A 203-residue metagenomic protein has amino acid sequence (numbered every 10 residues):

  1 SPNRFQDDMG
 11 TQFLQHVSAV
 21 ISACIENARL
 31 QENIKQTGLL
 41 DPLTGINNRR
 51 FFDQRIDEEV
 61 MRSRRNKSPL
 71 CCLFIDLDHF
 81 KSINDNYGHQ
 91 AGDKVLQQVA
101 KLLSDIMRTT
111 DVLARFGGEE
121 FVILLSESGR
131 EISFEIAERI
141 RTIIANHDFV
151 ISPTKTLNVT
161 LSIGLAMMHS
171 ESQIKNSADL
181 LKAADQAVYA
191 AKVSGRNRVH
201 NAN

Functional and structural regions predicted by a protein language model:
S1-Q15: Regulatory loop-to-helix N-cap segments in sensory/regulatory domains that couple ligand/signal detection
K35-Q54, I75-G88, Q97: Conserved nucleotide-binding and Mg2+-coordinating catalytic segments in signaling enzymes
R49-P69, A100-R108, S126: Short regulatory alpha-helical coupling segments that immediately precede and/or link into cyclic nucleotide signaling
R62, D105-T110, T142-T154, V188-A190: Short catalytic/binding micro-motifs of nucleotide second-messenger systems
A100-K101, I132-V150, A183-D185: Alpha-helical scaffold within the catalytic cores of cyclic-nucleotide enzymes
V112-R115: A short pre-motif secondary-structure segment
L124-S133, S152-T156, L161-L180: Catalytic strand-loop-helix junctions within cyclic-nucleotide turnover domains
F134, M168-N203: Catalytic-core segments of nucleotide cyclases and related cyclic-nucleotide turnover enzymes
